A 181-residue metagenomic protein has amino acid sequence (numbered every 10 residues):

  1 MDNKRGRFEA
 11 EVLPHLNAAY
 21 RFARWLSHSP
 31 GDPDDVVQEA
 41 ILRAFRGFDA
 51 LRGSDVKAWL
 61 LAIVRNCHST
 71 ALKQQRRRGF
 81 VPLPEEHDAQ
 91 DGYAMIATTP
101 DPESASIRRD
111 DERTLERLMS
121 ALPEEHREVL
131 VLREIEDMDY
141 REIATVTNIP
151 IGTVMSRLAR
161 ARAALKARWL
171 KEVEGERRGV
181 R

Functional and structural regions predicted by a protein language model:
M1-R21, G31-D34: A short, charge-rich alpha-helical start-of-domain segment used by transcription regulators
D2-F8, G79-P82, E86, R141 (+2 more regions): C-terminal edge and immediately downstream basic/flexible tail or linker adjoining helix-turn-helix-like DNA-binding
E11, H15, A19, A40 (+2 more regions): Residue-level preference for hydrophobic side chains embedded in well-ordered alpha helices
S29, D139, N148-T153: Helix-turn-helix DNA-binding motif, specifically the short coil turn and the N-cap/start of the second
D35-L42, R46, S54-N66: Structural recognition of an alpha-helix C-terminal capping motif at a helix-to-coil junction
A62-P84, R108, K171-V173: Arg/Lys-rich amphipathic alpha helix in sigma70-family domain 2
A89-S120: Acidic, proline/glycine-rich intrinsically disordered inter-domain spacer in sigma factors
V129-R133: A short pre-motif secondary-structure segment
